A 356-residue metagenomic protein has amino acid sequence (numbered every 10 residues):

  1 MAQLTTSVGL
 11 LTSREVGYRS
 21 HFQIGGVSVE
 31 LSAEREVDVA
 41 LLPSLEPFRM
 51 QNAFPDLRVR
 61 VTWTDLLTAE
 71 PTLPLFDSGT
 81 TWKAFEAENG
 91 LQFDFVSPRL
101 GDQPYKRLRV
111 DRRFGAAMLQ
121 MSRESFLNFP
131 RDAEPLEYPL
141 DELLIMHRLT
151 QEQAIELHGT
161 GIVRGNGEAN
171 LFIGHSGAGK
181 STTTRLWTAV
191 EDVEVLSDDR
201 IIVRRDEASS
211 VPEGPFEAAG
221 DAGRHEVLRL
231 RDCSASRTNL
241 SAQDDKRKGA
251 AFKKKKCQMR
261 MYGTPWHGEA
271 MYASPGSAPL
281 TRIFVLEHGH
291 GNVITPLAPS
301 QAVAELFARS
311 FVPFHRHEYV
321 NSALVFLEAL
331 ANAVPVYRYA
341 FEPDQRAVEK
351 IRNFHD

Functional and structural regions predicted by a protein language model:
M1, R205-Q258: Intrinsic disorder/low-complexity segments
M1-S176, L186-E194, I201-D206, K253-D356: A noncatalytic interaction/capping subdomain that flanks phosphate/NTP-handling catalytic cores
G179: Conserved glycine(s) of the Walker
T183: Hydrophobic positions on the alpha1 helix immediately C-terminal to the Walker A/P-loop
